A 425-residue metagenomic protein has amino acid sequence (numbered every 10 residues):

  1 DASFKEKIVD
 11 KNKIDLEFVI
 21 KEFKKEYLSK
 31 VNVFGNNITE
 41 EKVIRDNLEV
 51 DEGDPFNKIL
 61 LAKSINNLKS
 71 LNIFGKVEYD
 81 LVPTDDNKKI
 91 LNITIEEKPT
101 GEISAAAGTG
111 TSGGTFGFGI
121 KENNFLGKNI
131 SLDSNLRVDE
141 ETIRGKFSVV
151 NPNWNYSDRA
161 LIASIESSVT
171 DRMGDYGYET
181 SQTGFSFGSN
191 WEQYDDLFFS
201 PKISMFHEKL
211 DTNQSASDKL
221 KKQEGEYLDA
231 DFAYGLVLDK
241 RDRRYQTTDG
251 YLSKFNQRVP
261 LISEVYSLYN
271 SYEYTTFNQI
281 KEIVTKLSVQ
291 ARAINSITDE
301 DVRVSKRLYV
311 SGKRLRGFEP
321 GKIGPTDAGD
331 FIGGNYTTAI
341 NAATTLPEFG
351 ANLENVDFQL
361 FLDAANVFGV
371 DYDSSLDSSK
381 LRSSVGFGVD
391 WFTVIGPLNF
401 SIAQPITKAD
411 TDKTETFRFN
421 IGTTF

Functional and structural regions predicted by a protein language model:
D1-S3, G75-V77, V237-L238, T338-T345: Phosphate-interacting basic helix/loop segments used at nucleotide- and nucleic-acid interfaces
S3-K58, V82-G117, S157-R159: Periplasmic POTRA and POTRA-like interaction domains that precede and scaffold membrane channels/assemblies
V33, V50, K121-E122, L238-Y245 (+1 more regions): Conserved helix-loop functional segments at active or binding sites
N57-K254, S267-L268, F277-Q279, I283-L287 (+2 more regions): Gram-negative/organellar outer-membrane beta-barrel architecture
K89, K281-F361, V367-G369: Extracytoplasmic gating/loop element in the C-terminal half of outer-membrane beta-barrel translocons and assembly
N123, S378-T393: Strand-loop-strand
D175, K209-S215, I297-R307, V370-S374 (+1 more regions): Outer-membrane beta-barrel and related beta-rich outer-membrane complex signature in Gram-negative bacteria
V284, A364-S384: Outer-membrane beta-barrel transmembrane domain signature
